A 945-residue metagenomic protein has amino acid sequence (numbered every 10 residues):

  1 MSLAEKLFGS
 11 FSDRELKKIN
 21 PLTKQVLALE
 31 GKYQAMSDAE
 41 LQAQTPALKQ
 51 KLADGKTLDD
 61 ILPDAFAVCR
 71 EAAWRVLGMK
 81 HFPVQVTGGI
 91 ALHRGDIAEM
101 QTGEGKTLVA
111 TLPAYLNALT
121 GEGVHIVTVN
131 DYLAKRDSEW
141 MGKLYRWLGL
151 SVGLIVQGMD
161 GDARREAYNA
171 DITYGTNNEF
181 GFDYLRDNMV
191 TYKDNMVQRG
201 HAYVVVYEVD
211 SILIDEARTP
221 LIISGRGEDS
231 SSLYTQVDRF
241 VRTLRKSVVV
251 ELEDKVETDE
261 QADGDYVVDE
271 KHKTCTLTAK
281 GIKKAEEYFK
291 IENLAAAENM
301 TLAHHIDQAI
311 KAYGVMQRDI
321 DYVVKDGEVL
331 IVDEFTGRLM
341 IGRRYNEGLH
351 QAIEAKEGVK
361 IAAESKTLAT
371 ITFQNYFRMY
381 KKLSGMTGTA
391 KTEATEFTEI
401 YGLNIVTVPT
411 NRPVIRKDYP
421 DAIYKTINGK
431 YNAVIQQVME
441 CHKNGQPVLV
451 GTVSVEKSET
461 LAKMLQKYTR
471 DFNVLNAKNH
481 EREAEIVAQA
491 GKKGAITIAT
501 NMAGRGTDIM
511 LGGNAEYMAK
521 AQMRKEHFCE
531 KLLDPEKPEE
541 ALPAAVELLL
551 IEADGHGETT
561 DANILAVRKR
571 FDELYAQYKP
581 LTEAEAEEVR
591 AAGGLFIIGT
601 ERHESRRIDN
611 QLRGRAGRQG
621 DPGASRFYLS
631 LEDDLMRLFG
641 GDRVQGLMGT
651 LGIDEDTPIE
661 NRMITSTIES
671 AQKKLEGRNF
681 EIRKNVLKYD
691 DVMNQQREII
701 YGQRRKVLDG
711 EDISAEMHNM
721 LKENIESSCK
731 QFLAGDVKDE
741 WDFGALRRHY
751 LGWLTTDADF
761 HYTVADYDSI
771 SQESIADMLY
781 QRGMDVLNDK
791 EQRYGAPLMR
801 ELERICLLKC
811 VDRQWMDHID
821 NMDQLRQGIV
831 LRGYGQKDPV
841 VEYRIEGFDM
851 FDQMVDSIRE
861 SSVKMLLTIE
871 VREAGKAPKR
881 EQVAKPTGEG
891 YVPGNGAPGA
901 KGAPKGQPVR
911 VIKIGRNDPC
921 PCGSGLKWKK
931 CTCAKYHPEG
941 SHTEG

Functional and structural regions predicted by a protein language model:
M1-S630, D634-L647, G652, G702 (+2 more regions): Conserved P-loop NTPase motor core
T219, V448, R505, W815 (+2 more regions): Glycine-centered loop/turn positions within well-structured domains that cap or flank conserved ligand/cofactor-binding
Y322-L330, T336-R343, R590, F596-I598 (+6 more regions): Extended, charged helical/alpha-beta scaffold domains that provide interaction surfaces
G445-S458, D709-G710, V764-D768, P921: Short, Lys/Glu-rich amphipathic helical modules
V450, I498, W815, F851 (+2 more regions): Hydrophobic, well-ordered secondary-structure elements that form the walls of internal hydrophobic environments
R910-K929, C933, G940: Short Cys/His-rich zinc-binding micro-motifs
